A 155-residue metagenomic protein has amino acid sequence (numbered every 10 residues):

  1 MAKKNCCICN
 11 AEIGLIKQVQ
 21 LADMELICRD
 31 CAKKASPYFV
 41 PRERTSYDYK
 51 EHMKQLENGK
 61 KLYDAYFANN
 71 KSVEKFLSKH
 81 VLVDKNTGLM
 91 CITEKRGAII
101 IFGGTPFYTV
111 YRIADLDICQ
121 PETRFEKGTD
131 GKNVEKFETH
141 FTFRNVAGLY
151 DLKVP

Functional and structural regions predicted by a protein language model:
M1-N5, A22-M24: Short metal-coordination and nucleic-acid-contact micro-motifs, chiefly zinc-binding Cys/His arrays
C6-C9, C28-C31: Short cysteine-rich clusters marking metal-coordination/redox-active sites
G14-L15, S36: Short functional micro-motifs and their immediate structural scaffolds
I16-L26: Short linker/helix segments within small regulatory modules
L26, P37-I100, T105: Anionic N-terminal interaction surfaces
C31-A32, S36-P37: N-terminal, intrinsically disordered, low-complexity segments that immediately precede the first transmembrane helix
T105-D117: Short coil-to-beta-strand transition motifs
C119-P155: Acidic, Ser/Thr- and proline-rich intrinsically disordered linker/docking segments of eukaryotic scaffolds
